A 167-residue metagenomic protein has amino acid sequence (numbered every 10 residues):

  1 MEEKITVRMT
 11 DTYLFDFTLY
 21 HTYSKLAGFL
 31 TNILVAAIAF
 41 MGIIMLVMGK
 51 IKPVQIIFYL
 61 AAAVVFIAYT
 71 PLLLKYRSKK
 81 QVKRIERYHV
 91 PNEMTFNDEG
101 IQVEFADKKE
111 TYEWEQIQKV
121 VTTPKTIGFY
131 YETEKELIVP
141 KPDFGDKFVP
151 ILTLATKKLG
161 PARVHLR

Functional and structural regions predicted by a protein language model:
M1-G42: N-terminal membrane-targeting/pre-transmembrane regions
A39, A61-T70: Single-pass alpha-helical transmembrane signal-anchor segments
G42-I51: Juxtamembrane "helix-exit" motif on the non-cytosolic side of transmembrane helices
K50-V64: Hydrophobic alpha-helical transmembrane segments
T70-T111: Conserved beta-hairpin
T126-R167: A membrane-cytosol interface segment of integral membrane proteins
